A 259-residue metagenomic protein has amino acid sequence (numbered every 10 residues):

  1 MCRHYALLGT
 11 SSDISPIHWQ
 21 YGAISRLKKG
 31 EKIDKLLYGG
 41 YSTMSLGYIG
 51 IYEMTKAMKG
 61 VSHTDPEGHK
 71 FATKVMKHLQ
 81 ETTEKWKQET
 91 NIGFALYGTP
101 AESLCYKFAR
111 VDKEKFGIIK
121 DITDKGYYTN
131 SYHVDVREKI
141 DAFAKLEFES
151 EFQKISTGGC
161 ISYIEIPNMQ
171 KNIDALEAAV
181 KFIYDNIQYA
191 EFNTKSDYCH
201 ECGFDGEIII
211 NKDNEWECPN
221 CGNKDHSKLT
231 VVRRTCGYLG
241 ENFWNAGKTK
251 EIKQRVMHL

Functional and structural regions predicted by a protein language model:
M1-L259: Long, C-terminal-biased catalytic regions of enzyme "large/alpha" subunits
